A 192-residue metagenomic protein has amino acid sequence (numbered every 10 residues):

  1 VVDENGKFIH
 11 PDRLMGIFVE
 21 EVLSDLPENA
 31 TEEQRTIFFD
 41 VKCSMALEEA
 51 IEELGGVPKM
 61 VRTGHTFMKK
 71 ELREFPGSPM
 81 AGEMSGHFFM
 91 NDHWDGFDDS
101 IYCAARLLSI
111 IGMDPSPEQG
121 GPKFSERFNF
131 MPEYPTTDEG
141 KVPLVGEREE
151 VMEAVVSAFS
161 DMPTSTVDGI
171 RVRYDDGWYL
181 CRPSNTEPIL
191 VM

Functional and structural regions predicted by a protein language model:
V2-E4, L26-V191: Phosphate-binding and adjacent anionic-ligand microenvironments
H10: Polar interaction faces of repeat-based domains
G16-I17: Extended, compositionally biased non-globular segments that define protein topology
E20: His/Glu-based metal-binding/catalytic segments typifying zinc-dependent metallopeptidases
